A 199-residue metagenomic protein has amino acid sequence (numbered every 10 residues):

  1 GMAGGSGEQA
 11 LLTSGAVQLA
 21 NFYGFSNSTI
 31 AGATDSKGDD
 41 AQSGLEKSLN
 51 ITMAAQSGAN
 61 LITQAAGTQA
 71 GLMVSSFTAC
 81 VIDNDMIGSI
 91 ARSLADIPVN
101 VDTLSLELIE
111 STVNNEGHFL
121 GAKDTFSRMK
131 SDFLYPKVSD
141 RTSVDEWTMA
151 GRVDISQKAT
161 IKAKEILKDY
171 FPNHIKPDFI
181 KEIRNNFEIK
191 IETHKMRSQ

Functional and structural regions predicted by a protein language model:
G1-M86: Glycine-rich anion/phosphate-binding loop at the beta-strand->alpha-helix junction
T78-Q199: Catalytic-core signal marking the mid-to-C-terminal active-site face
